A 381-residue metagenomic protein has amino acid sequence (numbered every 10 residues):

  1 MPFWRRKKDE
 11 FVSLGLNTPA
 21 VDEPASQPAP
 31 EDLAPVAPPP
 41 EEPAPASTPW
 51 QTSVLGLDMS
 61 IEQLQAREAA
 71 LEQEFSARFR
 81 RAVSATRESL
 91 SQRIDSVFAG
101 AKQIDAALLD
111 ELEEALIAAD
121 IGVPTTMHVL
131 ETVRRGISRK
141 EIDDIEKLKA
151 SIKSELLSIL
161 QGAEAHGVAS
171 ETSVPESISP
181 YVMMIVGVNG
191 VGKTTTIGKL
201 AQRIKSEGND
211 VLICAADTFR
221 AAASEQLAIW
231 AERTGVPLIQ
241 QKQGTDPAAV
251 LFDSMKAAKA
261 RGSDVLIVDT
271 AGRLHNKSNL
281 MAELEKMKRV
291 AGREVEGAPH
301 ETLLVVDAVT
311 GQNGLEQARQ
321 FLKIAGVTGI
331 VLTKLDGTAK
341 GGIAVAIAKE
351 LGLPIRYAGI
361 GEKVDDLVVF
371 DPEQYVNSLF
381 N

Functional and structural regions predicted by a protein language model:
M1-S158, I178: Non-catalytic terminal/linker segments enriched in charged/polar, low-complexity residues
P124-M127, E146, K153-N381: P-loop/Walker A NTP-binding module and the surrounding RecA-like catalytic core of P-loop NTPases
